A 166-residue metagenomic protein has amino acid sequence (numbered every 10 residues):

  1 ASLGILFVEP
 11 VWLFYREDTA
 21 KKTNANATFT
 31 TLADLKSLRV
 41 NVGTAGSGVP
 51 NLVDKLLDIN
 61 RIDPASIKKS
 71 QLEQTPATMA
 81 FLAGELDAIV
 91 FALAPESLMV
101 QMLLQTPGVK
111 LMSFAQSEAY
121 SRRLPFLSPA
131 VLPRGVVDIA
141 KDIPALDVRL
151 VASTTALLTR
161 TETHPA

Functional and structural regions predicted by a protein language model:
L3-V49, D58: A conserved helix-loop-strand patch within extracytoplasmic ligand-binding domains of the periplasmic binding
K21, L52, D58, I62-T154 (+1 more regions): Pocket-lining segment of extracytoplasmic ligand-binding domains
R39-V42, A156-R160: Short glycine-rich or small-residue beta-strand-to-loop segments that form or flank ligand, phosphate, metal/Fe-S
A45, E162-T163: Structured loop/turn residues at secondary-structure junctions
